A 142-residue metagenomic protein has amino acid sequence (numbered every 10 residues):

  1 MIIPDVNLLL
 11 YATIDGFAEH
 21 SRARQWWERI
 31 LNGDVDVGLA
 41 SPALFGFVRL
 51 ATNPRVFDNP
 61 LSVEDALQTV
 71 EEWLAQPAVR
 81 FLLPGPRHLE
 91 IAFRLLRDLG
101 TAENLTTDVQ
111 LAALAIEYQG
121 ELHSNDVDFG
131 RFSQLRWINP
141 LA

Functional and structural regions predicted by a protein language model:
M1, A112-A142: Acidic, PIN/NYN-like endoribonuclease modules and their adjacent C-terminal/linker elements
M1-I3, N7-L39, P54-Q68, Y118: Short, well-structured N-terminal submotif of metal-dependent ribonuclease cores
D5, A40, N104-L105, D126 (+1 more regions): Histidine- and aromatic-rich ligand-binding microenvironments
L8, A43, R87-H88, Q110-L111 (+1 more regions): Alpha-helix capping/helix-boundary segments
P54-F57, L99-G100, N139-A142: Short, hinge-like loop/turn segments at secondary-structure boundaries
P60, A78-H123: Active-site neighborhoods of divalent-metal-dependent phosphate/nucleic-acid chemistry enzymes
W73: Ligand-binding beta-strand-loop-alpha-helix segment within the catalytic cores of soluble metabolic enzymes
